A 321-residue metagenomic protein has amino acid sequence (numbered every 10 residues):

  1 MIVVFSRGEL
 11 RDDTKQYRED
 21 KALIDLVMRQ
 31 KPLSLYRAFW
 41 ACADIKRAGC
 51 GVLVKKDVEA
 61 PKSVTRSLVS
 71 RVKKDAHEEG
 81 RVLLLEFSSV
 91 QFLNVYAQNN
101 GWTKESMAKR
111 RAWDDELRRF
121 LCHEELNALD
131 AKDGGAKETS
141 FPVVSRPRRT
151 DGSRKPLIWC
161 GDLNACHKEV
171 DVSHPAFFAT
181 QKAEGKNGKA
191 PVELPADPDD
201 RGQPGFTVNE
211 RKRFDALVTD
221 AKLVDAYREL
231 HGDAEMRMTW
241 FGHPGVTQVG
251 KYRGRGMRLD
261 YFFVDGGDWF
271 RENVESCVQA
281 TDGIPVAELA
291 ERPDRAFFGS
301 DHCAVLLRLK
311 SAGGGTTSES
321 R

Functional and structural regions predicted by a protein language model:
M1, L35-Y36, L259-D260: Short, well-ordered alpha-helix to beta-strand connector turns
M1-E19, F92, L121-G135, T139-V170 (+3 more regions): Active-site beta-strand/loop signature of hydrolases that rely on acidic residues for catalysis
E9-E105, K109, G135: Structured beta-strand-rich core segments of catalytic domains in phosphoester-bond hydrolases
D12-E19, R47-G49, N100-K104, C166-F177 (+2 more regions): Short catalytic/ligand-binding loop motif for oxyanion handling, primarily in non-cytosolic enzymes, centered on
P32, A97-A112, L126, D171-S173 (+3 more regions): Membrane-anchoring alpha-helices and their flanking helix-loop junctions
L35, S89, R154, D220-L223: A generic structural signal for alpha->beta connector loops
S63-S70, S140-T150, K168-F178, K182-R321: Metal-dependent phosphoester-hydrolase catalytic domains
K109-L121: Long, well-ordered alpha-helical scaffolding segments within enzyme catalytic domains, especially pronounced
